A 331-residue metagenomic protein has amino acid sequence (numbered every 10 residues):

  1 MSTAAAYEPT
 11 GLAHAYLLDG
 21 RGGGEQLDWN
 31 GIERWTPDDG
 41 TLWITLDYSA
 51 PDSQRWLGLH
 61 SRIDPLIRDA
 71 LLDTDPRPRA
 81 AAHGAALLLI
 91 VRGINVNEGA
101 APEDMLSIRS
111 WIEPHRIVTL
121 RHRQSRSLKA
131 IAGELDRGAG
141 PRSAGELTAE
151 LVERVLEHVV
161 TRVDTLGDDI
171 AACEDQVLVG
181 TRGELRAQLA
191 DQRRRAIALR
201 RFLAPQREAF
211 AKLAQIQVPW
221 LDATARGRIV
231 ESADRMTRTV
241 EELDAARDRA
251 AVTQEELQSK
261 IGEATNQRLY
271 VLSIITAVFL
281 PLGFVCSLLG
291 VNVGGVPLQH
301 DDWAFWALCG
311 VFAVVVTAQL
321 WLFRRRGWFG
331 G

Functional and structural regions predicted by a protein language model:
M1-Q215, L221, R235-A245, L298 (+1 more regions): Peripheral, non-transmembrane regulatory/ligand-interaction domains of membrane transport proteins
A214-R226, V252-I261: Long amphipathic alpha-helical coiled-coil segments
D234-G331: Hydrophobic alpha-helical transmembrane segments and their immediately adjacent juxtamembrane loops
